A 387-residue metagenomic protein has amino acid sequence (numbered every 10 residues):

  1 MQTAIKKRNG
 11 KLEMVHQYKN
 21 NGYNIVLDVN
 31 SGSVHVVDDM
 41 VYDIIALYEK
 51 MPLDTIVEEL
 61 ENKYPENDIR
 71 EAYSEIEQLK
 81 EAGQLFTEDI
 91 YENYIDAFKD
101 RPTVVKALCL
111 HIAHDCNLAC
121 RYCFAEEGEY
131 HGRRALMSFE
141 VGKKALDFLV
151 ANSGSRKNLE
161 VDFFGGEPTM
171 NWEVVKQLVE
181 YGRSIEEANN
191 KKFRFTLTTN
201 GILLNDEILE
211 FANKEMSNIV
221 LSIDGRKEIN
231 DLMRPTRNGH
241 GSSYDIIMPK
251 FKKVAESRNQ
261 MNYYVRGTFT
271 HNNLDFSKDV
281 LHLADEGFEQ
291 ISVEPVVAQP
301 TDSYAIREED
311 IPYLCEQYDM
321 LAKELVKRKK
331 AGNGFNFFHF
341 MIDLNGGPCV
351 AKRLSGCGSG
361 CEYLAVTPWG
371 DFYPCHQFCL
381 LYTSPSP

Functional and structural regions predicted by a protein language model:
M1-Y48: Acidic, low-complexity/disordered tracts enriched in E/D and polar residues
Q2, E228-M248, K252, E256-G360 (+1 more regions): Radical SAM enzyme [4Fe-4S]-AdoMet core and its adjacent flexible, acidic and glycine-rich loops/tails across
G22, G360-E362: Short loop/turn microsegments at loop-to-beta-strand junctions
N30, E81, P368: Short, ordered coil/turn segments that flank beta-strands lining enzyme active or ligand-binding pockets
V36-C109: Long, charge-rich, low-complexity alpha-helical segments
P102-T103, A107-E140: Canonical Radical SAM [4Fe-4S] cluster-binding loop centered on the CxxxCxxC motif and its immediate flanking residues
A107, G142, L146-D162, N171-V296: Radical SAM/AdoMet-radical enzyme domain recognition
Y382-P387: Conserved small/polar residues in nucleotide/adenosyl-binding loops
